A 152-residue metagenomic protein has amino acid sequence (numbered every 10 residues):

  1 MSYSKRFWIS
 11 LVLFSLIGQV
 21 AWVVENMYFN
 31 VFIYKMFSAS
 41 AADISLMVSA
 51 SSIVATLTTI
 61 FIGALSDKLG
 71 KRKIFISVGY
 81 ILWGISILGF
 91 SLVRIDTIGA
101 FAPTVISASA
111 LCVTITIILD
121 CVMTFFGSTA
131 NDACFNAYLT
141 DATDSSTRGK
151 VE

Functional and structural regions predicted by a protein language model:
M1-A55: Helix-loop boundary and gating motifs at the non-cytosolic
E25-I33, T97, F135, L139: Hydrophobic/aromatic end-of-helix segments at the C-terminal termini of transmembrane alpha-helices
F32-F37, K68-L69, Y138-T143: Helix-to-coil boundary motifs at intracellular loop junctions of multi-pass secondary transporters
A41-A42, S145-E152: Loop-to-transmembrane helix entry/capping segments in MFS-fold secondary transporters and related SLC/MFSD carriers
I44-S66, G84-S86, F90: Central cavity-lining transmembrane alpha-helices of secondary-active solute carriers, predominantly the Major
V78-A110: C-terminal ends and interior cores of transmembrane alpha-helices in multi-pass membrane transporters/permeases
S128-D144: Intracellular juxtamembrane helix-capping segments at the cytosolic ends of symmetry-related transmembrane helices
